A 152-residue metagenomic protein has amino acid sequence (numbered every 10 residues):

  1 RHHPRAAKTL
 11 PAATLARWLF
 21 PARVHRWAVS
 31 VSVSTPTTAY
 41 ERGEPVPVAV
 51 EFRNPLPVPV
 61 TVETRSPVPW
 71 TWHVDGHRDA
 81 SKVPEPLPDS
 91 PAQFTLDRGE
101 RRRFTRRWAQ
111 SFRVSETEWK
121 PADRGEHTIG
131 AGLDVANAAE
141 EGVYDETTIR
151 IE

Functional and structural regions predicted by a protein language model:
R1-R26: A eukaryote-biased signal for short, well-structured alpha-helical docking elements
T35-E41: Short beta-strand segments of immunoglobulin-like
E44-V48: Structural beta-strand segments of beta-rich domains
E51-P59: Asparagine-centered strand-capping/turn motif at beta-strand->loop junctions
P59-R101: The feature marks short-to-medium sequence segments in extracytoplasmic or secretory-pathway proteins
E85-R124: Short, solvent-exposed, Trp/other aromatic-anchored flexible loops in extracytoplasmic proteins
F112-E152: Terminal connector regions
